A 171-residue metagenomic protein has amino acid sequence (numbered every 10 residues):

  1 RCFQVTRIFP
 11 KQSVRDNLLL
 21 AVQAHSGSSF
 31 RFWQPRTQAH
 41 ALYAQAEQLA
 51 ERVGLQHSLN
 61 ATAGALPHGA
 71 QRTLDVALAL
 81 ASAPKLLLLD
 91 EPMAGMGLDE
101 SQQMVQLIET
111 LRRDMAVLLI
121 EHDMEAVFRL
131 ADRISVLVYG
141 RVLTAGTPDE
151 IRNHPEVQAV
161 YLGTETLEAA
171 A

Functional and structural regions predicted by a protein language model:
R1-A171: Glycine-rich phosphate-binding loops of nucleotide-dependent enzymes
